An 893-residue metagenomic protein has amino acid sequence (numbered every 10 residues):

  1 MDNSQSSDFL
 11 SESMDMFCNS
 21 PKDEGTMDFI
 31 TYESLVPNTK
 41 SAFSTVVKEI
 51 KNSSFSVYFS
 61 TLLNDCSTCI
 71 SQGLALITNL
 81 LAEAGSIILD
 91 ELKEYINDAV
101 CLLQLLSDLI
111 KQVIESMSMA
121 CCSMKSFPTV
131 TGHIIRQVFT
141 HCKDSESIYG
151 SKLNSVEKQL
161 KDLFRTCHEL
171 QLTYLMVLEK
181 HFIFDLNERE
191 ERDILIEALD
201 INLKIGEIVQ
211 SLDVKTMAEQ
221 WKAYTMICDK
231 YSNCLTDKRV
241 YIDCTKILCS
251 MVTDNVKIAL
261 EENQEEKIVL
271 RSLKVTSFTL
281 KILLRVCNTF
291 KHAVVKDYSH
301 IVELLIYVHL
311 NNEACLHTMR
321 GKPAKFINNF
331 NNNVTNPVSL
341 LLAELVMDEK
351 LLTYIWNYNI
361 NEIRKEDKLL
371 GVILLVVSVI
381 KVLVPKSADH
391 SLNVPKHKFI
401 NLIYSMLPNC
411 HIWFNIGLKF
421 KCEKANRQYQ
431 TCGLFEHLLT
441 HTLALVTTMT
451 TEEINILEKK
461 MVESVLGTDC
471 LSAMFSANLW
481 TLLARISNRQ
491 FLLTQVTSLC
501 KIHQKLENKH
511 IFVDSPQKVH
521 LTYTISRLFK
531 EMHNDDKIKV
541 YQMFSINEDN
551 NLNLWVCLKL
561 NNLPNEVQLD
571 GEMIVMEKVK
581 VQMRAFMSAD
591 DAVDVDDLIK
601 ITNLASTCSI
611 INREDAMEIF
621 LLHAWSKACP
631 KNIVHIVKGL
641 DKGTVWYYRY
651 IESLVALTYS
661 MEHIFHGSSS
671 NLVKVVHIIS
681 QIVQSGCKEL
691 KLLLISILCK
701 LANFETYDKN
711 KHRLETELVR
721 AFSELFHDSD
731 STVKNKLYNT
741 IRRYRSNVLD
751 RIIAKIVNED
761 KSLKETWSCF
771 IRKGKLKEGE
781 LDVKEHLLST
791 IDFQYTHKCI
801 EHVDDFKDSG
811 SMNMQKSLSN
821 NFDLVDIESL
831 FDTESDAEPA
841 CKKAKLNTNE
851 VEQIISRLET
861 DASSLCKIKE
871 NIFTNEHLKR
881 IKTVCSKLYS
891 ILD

Functional and structural regions predicted by a protein language model:
N3-A84, I88-S116, A120, M124-T216 (+8 more regions): Alpha-solenoid helical repeat scaffolds
T39, C66, I70-G73, A99-L102 (+7 more regions): Amphipathic alpha-helices that form helix-helix packing interfaces
K204, A223, M251-K257, R271 (+2 more regions): Protein-protein interaction/assembly regions in multi-subunit complexes
T216, C244-T245, I268-V275: The conserved cystathionine-beta-synthase
Q220: RNase H-like, metal-dependent nuclease domains and their acidic two-metal-ion catalytic environment used
V496-H503: Short secondary-structure subsegments characteristic of cysteine-rich extracellular domains
M587-D893: Intrinsically disordered terminal tails
